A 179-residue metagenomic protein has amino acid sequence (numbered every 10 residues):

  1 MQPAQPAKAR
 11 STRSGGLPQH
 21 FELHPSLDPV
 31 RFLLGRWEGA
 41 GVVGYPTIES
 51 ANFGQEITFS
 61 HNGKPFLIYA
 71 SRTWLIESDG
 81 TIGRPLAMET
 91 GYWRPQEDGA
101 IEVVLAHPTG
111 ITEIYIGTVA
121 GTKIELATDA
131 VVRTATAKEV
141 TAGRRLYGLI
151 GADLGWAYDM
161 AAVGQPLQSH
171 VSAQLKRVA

Functional and structural regions predicted by a protein language model:
A4-A179: Hydrophobic small-molecule pocket/channel-lining residues, especially in calycin-type beta-barrels
